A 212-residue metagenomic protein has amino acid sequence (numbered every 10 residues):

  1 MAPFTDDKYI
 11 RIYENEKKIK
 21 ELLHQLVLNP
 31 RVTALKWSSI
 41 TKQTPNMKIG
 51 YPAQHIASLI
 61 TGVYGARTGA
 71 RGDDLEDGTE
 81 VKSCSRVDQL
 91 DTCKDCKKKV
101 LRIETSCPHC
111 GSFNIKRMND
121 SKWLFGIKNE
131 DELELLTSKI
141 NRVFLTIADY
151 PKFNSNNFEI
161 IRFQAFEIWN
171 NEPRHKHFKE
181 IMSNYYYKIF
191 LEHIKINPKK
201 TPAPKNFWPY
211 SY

Functional and structural regions predicted by a protein language model:
M1-D73, D77, K82-Y212: Nucleic-acid endonuclease domains
